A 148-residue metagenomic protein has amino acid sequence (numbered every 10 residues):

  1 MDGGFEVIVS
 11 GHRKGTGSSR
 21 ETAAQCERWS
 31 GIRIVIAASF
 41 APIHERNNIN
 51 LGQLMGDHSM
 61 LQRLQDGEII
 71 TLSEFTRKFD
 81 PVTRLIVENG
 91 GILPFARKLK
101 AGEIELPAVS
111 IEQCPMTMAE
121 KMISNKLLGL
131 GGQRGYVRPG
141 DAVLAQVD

Functional and structural regions predicted by a protein language model:
M1-D148: Fe-S-dependent hydro-lyases/dehydratases of central metabolism
